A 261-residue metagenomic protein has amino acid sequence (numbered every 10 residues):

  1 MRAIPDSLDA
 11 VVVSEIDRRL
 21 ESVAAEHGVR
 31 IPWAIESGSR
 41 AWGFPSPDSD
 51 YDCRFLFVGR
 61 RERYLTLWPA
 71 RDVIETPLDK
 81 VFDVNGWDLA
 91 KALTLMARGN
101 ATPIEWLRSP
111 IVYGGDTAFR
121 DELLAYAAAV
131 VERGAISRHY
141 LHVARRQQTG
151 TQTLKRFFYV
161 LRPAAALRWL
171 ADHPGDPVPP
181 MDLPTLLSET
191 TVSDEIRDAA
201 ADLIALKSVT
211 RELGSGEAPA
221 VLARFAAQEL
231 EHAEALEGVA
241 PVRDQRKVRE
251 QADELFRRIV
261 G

Functional and structural regions predicted by a protein language model:
M1-I35: Helical scaffold of the NTase/Pol beta-like nucleotidyltransferase catalytic core
D9-V13, N85, T149-F157: Aromatic-acidic/polar surface patches that form glycan- and anion
H27-G28, P32, G43-P45, L230-A235 (+1 more regions): Hydrophobic/basic alpha-helical segments enriched in Actinobacteria
E36-G38, N85: Short His-Asn-centered micro-motif
G38-D79: Catalytic metal-binding acidic patch
L65-V143: A basic- and aromatic-enriched beta-loop-alpha substructure that forms the phosphate/nucleotide- and DNA/RNA-contacting
A118-Q245: Conserved nucleotidyltransferase catalytic core and NTase-mimicking acidic/glycine-rich helix/loop elements in nucleic
P241-G261: Acidic, carboxylate-rich catalytic segments that either coordinate divalent cations
